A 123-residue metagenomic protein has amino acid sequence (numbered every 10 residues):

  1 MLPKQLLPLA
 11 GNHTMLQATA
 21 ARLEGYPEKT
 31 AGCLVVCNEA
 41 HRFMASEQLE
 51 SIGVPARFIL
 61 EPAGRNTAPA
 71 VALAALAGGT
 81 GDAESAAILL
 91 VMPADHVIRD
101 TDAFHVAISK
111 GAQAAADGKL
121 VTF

Functional and structural regions predicted by a protein language model:
M1-L9: Glycine-rich N-terminal loop/short-helix segment of MobA-like nucleotidyltransferase
L2, K29, S85, A116-D117: Residue-level preference for short coil/turn positions at secondary-structure junctions
L6, F58, L120-T122: Conserved beta-strand scaffold positions in the cores of enzyme catalytic domains, especially in NTP/NDP-utilizing
P8-P93, R99-S109: Conserved N-terminal catalytic core of the sugar/cofactor nucleotidyltransferase
Q113-F123: A short, conserved acidic/glycine-rich loop-to-beta-strand motif that forms the donor nucleotide-sugar/metal
